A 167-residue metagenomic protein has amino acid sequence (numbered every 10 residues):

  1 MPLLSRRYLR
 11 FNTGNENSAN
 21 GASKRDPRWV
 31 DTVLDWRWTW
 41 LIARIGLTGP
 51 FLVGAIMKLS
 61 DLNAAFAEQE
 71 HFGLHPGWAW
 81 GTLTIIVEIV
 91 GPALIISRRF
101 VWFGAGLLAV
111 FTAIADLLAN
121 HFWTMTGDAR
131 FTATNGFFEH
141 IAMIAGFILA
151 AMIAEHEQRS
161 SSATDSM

Functional and structural regions predicted by a protein language model:
M1-S60, W78-V90, I96-M167: Extended, low-polarity transmembrane helix blocks
R44, L62-H75: Short juxtamembrane and helix-loop transition motifs at transmembrane-helix boundaries in membrane proteins
